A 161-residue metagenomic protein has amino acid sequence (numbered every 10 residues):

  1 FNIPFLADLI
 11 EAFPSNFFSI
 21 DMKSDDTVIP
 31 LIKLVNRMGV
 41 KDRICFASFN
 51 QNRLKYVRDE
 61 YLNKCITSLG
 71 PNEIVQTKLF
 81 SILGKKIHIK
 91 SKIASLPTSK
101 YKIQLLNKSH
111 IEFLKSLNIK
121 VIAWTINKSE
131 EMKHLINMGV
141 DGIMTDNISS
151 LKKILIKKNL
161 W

Functional and structural regions predicted by a protein language model:
F1-G70, K85-L117: Metal-dependent phosphodiesterase/phospholipase catalytic core, i.e., the His/Asp/Glu-rich active-site region
F1-I3, K78-W161: C-terminal active-site rim and adjoining tail of enzyme catalytic domains
S48, P71-E73, A123-S129: Glycine-rich beta-to-alpha transition loops that act as phosphate-gripper elements at the mouths of alpha/beta enzyme
Q51-L54, I74-T77, S150-K152: Short gly/pro/ser/thr-enriched loop/turn and capping motifs at secondary-structure boundaries
